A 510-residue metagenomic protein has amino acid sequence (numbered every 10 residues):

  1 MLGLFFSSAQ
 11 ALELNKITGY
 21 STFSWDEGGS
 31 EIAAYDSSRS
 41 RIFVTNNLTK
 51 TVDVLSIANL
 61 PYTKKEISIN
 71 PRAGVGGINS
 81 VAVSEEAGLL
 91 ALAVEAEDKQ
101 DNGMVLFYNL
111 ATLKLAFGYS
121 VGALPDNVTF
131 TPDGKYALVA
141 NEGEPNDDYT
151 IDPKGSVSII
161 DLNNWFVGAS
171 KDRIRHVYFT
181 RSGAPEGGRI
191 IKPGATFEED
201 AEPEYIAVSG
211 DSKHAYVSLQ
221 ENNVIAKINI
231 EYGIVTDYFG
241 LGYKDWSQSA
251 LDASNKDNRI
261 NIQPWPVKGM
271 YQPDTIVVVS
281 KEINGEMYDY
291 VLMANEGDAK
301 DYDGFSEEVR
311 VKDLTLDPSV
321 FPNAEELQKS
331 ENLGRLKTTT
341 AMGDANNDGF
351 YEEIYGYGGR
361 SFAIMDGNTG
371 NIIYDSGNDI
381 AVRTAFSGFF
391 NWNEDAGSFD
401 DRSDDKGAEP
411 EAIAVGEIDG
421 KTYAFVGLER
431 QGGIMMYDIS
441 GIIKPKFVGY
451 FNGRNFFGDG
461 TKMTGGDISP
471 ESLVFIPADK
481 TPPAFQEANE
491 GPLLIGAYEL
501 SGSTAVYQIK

Functional and structural regions predicted by a protein language model:
M1-F5: Bacterial N-terminal signal peptides
F6-A11: Sec/Tat signal peptide C-region and signal peptidase I cleavage site
L12-K510: Beta-sheet-rich non-transmembrane sensory/scaffold domains
